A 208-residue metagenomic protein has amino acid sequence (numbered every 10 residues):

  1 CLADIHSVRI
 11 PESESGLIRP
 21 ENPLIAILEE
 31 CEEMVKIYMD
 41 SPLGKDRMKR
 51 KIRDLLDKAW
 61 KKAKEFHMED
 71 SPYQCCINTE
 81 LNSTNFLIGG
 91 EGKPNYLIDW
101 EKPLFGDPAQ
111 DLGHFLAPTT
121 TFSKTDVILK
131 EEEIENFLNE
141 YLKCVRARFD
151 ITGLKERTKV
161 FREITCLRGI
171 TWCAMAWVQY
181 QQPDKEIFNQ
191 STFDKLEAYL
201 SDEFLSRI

Functional and structural regions predicted by a protein language model:
C1-D54, H67-Q74, L104-F105, K185-K195: A cross-family kinase active-site recognition segment
I5, W60-Q110: Active-site acidic catalytic loop and adjacent metal/ATP-binding pocket of ATP-dependent phosphoryl transfer enzymes
V8-R9, F66, P118, C144: Generic structural signal for alpha-helix termini and adjacent loop/cap motifs
R19, R148-I164: All-alpha amphipathic helical-bundle segments outside canonical DNA-binding/catalytic cores that form hydrophobic
R53, D57-W60, I134-L142, F193-S201 (+1 more regions): Hydrophobic core segments within long, regular secondary-structure runs in both alpha- and beta-rich folds
C76-T79, L97-D99, R162, R168-A174: Short beta-strand segments
D111-F149, E163-P183: Active-site activation/catalytic loop segments of kinase-like enzymes and analogous catalytic loops in related
G169-I208: ATP/Mg2+ or Mg2+-diphosphate-binding catalytic cores that bind nucleotide phosphates or diphosphates via glycine-rich
